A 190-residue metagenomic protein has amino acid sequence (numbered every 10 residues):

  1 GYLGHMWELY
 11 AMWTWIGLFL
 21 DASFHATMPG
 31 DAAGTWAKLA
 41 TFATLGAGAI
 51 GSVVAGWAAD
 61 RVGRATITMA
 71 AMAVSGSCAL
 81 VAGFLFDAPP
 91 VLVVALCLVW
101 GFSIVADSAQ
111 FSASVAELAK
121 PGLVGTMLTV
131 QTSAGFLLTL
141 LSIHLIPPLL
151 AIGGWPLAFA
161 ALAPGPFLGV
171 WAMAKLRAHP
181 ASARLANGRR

Functional and structural regions predicted by a protein language model:
G1-A49, S112, S142-I143: Extracytoplasmic gate region of multi-pass secondary transporters
G51-G63, L150: Helix-to-loop junctions at the C-terminal end of transmembrane segments in multipass secondary transporters
D60-A73: Cytoplasmic membrane-interface "Motif A"-like loop-to-helix N-cap segments of 12-TM Major Facilitator Superfamily
A73-D87: C-terminal ends and interior cores of transmembrane alpha-helices in multi-pass membrane transporters/permeases
G83, W155, A160-R190: Multi-pass alpha-helical transporter architecture, strongest for 12-TM Major Facilitator/SLC carriers used
P90-A106: Hydrophobic core of transmembrane alpha-helices in multi-pass small-molecule transporters, especially MFS/SLC-type
A106-A119: Intracellular juxtamembrane helix-capping segments at the cytosolic ends of symmetry-related transmembrane helices
A116-I152: A late C-terminal transmembrane helix in Major Facilitator Superfamily
